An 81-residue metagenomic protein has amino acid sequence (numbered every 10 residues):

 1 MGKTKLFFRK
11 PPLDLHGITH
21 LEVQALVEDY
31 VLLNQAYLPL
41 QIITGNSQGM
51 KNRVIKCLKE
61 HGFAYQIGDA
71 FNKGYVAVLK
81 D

Functional and structural regions predicted by a protein language model:
M1-D81: Long, charged, low-complexity intrinsically disordered regions
